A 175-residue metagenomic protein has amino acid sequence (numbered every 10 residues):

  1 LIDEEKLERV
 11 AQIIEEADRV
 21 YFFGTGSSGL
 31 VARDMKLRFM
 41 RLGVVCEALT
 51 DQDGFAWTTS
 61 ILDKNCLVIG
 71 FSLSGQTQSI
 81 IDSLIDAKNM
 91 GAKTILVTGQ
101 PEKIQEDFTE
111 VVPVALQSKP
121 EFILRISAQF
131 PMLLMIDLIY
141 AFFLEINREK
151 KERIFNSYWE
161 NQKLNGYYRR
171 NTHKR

Functional and structural regions predicted by a protein language model:
L1-E16: A short, well-structured juxtamembrane/interface segment
I2-E5, Y21, I146, Q162-N165 (+1 more regions): Short secondary-structure junctions and interdomain/linker hinges
D3-K6, K88, K150-K151: Residue-level recognition of alpha-helical structural elements
E15-L134, Y140-N147: Glycine-rich phosphate-binding loops that contact phosphosugars or nucleotide phosphates
E149-R175: A short, charged, Gly/Pro-tolerant segment at domain boundaries
